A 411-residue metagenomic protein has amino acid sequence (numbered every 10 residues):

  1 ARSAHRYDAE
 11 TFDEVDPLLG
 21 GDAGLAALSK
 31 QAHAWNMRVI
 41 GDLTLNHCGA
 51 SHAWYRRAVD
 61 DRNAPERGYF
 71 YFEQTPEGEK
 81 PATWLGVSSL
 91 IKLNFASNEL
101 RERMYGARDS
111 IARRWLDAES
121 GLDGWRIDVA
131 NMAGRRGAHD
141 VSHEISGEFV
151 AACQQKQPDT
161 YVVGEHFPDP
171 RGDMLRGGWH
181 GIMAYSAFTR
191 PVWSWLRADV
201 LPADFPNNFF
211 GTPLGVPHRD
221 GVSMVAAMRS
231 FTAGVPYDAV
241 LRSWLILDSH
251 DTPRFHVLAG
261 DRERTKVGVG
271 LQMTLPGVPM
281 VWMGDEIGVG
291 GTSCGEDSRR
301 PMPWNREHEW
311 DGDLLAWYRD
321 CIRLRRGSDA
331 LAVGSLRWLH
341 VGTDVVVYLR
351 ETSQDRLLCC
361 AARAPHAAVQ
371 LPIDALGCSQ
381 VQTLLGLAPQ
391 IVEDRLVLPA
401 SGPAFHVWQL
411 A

Functional and structural regions predicted by a protein language model:
A1-A411: Active-site and adjacent substrate-binding regions of carbohydrate-active enzymes
